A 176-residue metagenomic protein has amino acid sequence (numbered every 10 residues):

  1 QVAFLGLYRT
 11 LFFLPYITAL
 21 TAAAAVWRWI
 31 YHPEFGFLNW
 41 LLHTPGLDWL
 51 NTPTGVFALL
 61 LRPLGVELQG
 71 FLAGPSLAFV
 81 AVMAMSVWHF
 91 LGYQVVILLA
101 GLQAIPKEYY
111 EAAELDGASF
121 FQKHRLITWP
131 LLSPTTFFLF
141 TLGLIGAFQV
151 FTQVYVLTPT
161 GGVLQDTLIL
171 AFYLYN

Functional and structural regions predicted by a protein language model:
Q1-N176: A structural signal for multi-pass alpha-helical bundles of membrane permease subunits that mediate small-molecule
